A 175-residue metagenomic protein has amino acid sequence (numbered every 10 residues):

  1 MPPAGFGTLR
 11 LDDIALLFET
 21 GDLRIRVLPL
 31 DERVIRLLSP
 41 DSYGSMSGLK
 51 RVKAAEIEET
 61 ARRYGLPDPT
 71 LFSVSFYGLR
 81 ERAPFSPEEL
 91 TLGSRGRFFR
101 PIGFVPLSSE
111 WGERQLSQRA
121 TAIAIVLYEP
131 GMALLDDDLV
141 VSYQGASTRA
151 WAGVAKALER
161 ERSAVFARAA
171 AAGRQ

Functional and structural regions predicted by a protein language model:
M1-Q175: Conserved functional micro-motifs across diverse proteins
